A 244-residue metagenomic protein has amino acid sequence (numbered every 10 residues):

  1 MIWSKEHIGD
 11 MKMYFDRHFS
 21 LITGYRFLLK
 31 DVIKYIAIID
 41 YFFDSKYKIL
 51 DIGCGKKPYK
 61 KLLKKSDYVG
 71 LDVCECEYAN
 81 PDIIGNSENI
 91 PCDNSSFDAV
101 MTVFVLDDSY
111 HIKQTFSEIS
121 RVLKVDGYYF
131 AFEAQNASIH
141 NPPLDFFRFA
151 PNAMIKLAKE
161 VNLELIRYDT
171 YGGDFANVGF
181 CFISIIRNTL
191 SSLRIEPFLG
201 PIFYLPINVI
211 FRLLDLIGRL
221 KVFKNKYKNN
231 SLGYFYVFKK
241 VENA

Functional and structural regions predicted by a protein language model:
M1-N89, A99, N229-F235, V241-A244: Conserved N-terminal segment of class I S-adenosyl-L-methionine
S95, Y110-Q114: Short N-terminal helix/helix-N-cap motif within the alpha/beta-hydrolase-1
T102-V105: A short beta-strand submotif of the Rossmann-like class I SAM-dependent methyltransferase core that lines
S109-Y110, L123-V125: Helix-to-beta-strand junctions that scaffold the AdoMet/dcAdoMet cofactor pocket in Class I SAM-dependent enzymes
K113-Q114, E118, Y128-V241: S-adenosyl-L-methionine-dependent methyltransferase catalytic module, highlighting the catalytic core
